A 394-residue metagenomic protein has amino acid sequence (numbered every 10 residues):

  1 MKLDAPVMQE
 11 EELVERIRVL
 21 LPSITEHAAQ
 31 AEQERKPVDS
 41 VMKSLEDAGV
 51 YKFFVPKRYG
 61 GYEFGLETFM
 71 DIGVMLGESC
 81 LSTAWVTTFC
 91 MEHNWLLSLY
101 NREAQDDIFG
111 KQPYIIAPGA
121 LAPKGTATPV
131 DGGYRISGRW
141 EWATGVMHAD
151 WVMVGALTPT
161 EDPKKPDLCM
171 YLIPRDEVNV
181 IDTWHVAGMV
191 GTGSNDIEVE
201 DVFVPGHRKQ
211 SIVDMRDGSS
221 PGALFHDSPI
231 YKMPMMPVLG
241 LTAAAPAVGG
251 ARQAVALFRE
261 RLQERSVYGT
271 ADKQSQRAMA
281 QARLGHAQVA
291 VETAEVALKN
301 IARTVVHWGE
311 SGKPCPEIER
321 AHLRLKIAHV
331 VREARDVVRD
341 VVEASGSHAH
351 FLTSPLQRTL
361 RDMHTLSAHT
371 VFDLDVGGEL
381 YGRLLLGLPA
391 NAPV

Functional and structural regions predicted by a protein language model:
M1-E15, V19, A392-V394: Basic/polar N-terminal segments that are highly enriched at the extreme N-terminus, encompassing both cleavable
Q9-E12, R16, Q33-P37, M189-G191 (+1 more regions): Short, contiguous, pocket-lining structural segments that sit at or immediately flank catalytic/ligand-binding sites
T25, A29-E32, T293-H329, R339-H350: C-terminal helix-coil-helix/basic helical segment that borders enzyme active sites and/or dimer interfaces and provides
P37-D47, K52-A149, K164: Glycine-rich flavin
R139-V178, D182-T183: DPxDG-like acidic metal-binding loop motif
S194-V291: Glycine-rich beta->alpha junctions and the first turn(s) of the following alpha-helix
G249, G285-E292, A328-R335, R361-H364 (+1 more regions): Generic structural signal for well-ordered, non-transmembrane alpha-helical segments in soluble/cytosolic regions
S345-V394: Glycine-rich phosphate/cofactor-binding loops in nucleotide/flavin-utilizing enzymes
